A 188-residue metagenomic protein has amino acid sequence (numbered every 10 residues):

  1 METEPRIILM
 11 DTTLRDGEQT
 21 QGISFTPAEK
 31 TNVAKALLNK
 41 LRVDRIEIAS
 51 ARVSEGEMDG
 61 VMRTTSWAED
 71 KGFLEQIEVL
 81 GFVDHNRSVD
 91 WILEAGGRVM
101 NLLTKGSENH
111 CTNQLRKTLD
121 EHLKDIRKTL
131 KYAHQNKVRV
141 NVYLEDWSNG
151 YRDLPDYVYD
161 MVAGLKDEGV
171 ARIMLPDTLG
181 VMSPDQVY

Functional and structural regions predicted by a protein language model:
E4-L9, R15-R45, S66-G72, H85-N141 (+1 more regions): Alpha/beta enzyme core
R45-S50, Q76-V79, L175: Short catalytic-loop micro-motif centered on adjacent basic/acidic residues
R52-L80, D84-V89: N-terminal active-site wall of soluble small-molecule enzyme domains
